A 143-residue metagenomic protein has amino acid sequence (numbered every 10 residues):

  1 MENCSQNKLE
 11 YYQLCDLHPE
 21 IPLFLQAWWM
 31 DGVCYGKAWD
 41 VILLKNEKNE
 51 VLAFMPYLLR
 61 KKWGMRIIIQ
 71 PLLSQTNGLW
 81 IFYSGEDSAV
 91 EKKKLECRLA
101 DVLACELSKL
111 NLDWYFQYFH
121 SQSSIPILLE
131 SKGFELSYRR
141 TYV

Functional and structural regions predicted by a protein language model:
M1-W29: Short amphipathic alpha-helix that is part of the acyltransferase structural core
Q6, K62, Q122: Residues that form or immediately flank small-molecule/cofactor binding pockets and catalytic motifs
Y11, N49-L59, Y115-F116, R140: Short, mixed-charge, low-aromatic patches
W28-D31, L129-S131: Short, P/G- and charge-enriched loop/turn segments at secondary-structure junctions
D31-R98: Conserved donor-binding loop and adjoining core beta-sheet/short helix segment in diverse acyl/aminoacyl transferases
K92-V143: Acyl-donor-binding surface of acyltransferase catalytic domains
